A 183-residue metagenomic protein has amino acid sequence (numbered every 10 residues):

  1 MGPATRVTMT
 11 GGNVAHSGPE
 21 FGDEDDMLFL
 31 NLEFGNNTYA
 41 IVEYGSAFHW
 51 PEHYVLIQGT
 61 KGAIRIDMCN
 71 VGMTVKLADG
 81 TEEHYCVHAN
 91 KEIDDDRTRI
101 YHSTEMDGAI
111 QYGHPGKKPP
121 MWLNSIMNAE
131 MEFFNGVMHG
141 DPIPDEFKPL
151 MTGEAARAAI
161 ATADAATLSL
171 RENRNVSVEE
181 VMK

Functional and structural regions predicted by a protein language model:
M1-W50, Y54-L56, N70, E154: Rossmann-like dinucleotide-binding domain that binds NAD(P)(H)
G11-V14, G62, A78, K183: Residues that form or immediately flank small-molecule/cofactor binding pockets and catalytic motifs
G18, I66, I160: Short active-site-adjacent structural elements
F21, D26, F34, K61-E154: C-terminal glycine/acidic-rich active-site capping loop/insertion
L32, I57, V75, S169: Short aromatic-centered micro-motifs
E132-K183: C-terminal helix-rich "cap/oligomerization" subdomain common to oxidoreductases
